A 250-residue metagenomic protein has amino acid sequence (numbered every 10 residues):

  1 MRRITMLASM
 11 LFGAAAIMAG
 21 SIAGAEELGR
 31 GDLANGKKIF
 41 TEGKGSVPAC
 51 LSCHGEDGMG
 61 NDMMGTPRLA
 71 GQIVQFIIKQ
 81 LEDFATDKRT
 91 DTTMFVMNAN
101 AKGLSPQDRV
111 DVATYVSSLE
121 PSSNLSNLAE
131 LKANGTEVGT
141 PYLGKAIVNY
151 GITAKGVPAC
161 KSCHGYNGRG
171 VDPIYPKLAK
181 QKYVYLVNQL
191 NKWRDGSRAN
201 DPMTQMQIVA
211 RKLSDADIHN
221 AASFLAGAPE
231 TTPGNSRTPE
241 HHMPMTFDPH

Functional and structural regions predicted by a protein language model:
M1-L11: Bacterial N-terminal signal peptides that target proteins for export
A14, A19-G20: N-terminal signal peptide c-region/cleavage motif recognized by signal peptidases
G24-K44, S123-T153, H250: Electrostatic cytochrome c docking/interface patches
G31-D87: The feature marks the first
G36, V47-E56, V112, V116 (+4 more regions): The canonical Cys-X-X-Cys-His
K37, T41-L51, K145, N149-K161 (+2 more regions): Sequence context surrounding c-type heme c attachment/ligation sites in exported
N61-R68, F84-L119, N124-N134, D172-K177 (+3 more regions): Axial heme c-ligation environment in periplasmic c-type cytochrome domains
T238-H250: A short, charged, Gly/Pro-tolerant segment at domain boundaries
